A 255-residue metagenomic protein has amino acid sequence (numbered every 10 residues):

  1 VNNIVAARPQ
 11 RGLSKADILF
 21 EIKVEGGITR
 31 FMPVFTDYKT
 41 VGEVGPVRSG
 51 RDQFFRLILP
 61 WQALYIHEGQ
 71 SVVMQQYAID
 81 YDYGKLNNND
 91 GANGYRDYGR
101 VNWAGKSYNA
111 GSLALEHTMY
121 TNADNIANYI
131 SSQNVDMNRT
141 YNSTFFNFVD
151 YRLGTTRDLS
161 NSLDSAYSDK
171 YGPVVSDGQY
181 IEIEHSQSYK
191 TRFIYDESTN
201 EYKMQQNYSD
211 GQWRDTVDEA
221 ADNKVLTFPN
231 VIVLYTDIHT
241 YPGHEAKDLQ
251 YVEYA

Functional and structural regions predicted by a protein language model:
V1-F20, E25-A255: A surface/extracellular/periplasmic glyco- and lipid-processing/surface-interacting theme
